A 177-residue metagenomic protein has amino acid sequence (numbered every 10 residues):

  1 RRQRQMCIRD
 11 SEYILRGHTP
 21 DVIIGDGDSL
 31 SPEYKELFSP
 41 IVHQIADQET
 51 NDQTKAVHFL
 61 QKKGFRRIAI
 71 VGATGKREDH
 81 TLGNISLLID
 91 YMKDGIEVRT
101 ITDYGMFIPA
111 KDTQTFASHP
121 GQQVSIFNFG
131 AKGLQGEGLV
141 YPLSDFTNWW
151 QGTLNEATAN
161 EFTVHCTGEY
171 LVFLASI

Functional and structural regions predicted by a protein language model:
R4-C7: Short, small-residue-biased leader/transition segments that mark boundaries at the very start of proteins
S11-K93: Acidic/Gly/His-enriched mid-domain segments of enzyme catalytic cores or analogous surface patches that mediate
D47, D103-G105, A131: Residues that form or immediately flank small-molecule/cofactor binding pockets and catalytic motifs
N51-K55, E97-R99, Q123-K132: Short, basic, helix/turn surface patches
V71-A73, I101-T102, F127: Short beta-strand segments
D90-H119, V124: Class I SAM-dependent methyltransferase SAM-binding "motif I" and its flanking Rossmann-like core
A110-I177: Long, charged alpha-helical interface segments
